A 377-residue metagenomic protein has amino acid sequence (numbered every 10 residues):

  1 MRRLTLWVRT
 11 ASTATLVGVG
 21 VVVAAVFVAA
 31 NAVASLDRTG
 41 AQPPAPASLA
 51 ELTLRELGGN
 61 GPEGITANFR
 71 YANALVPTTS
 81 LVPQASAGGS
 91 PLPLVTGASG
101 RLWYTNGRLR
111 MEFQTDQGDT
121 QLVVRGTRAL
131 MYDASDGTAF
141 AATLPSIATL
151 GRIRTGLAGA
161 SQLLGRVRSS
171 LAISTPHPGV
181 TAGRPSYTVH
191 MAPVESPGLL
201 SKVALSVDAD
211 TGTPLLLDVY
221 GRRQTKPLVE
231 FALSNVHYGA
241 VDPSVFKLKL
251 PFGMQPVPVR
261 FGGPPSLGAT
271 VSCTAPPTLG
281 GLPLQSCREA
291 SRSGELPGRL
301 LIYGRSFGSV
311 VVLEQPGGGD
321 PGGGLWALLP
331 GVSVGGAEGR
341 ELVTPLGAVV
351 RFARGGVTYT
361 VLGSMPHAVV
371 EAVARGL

Functional and structural regions predicted by a protein language model:
M1-V21: N-terminal export and membrane-targeting signals
V23-E56: C-terminal region of N-terminal signal peptides and the immediate post-cleavage residues of exported proteins
G58-P83, G107-M111, T188: A short, Trp-centered hydrophobic/proline-enriched beta-strand micro-motif
F69-R70, R110-Q114, Y187-E195, L217-Y220 (+2 more regions): Short beta-strand segments that buttress and anchor functional surface loops
A74-A98, R260-V357, S364-R375: Short, solvent-exposed recognition patches
A98-L157, K226-E230, V350: An acidic-aromatic
Q117, L199-K202, P345-L346: Short, small/polar residue-rich loop motifs at catalytic or cofactor-binding pockets
S174-M254: Gly/Pro-enriched, hydrophobic low-complexity segments that function as extracytoplasmic propeptides/linkers
